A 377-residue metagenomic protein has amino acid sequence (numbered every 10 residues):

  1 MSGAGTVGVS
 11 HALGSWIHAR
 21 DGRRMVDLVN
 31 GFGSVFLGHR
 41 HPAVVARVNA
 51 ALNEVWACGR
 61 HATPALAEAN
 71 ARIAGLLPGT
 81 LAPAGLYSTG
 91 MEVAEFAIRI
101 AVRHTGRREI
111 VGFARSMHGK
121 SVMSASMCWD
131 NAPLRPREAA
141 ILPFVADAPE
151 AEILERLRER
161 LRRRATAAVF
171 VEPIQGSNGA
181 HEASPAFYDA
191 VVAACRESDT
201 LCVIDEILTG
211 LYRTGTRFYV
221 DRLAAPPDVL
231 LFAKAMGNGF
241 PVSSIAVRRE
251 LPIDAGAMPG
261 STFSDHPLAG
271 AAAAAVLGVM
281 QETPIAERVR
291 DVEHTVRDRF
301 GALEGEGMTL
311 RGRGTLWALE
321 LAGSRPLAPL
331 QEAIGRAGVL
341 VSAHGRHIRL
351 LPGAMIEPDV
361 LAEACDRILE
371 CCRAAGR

Functional and structural regions predicted by a protein language model:
M1-R377: Conserved N-terminal phosphate-binding loop of PLP-dependent enzymes in the Aspartate aminotransferase
